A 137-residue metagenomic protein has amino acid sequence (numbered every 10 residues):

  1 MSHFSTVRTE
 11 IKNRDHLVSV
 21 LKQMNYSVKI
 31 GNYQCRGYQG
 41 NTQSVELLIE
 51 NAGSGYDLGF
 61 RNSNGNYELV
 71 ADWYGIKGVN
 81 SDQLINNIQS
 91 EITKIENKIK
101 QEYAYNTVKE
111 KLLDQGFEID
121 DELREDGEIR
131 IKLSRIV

Functional and structural regions predicted by a protein language model:
M1-V137: Interaction-mediating elements
